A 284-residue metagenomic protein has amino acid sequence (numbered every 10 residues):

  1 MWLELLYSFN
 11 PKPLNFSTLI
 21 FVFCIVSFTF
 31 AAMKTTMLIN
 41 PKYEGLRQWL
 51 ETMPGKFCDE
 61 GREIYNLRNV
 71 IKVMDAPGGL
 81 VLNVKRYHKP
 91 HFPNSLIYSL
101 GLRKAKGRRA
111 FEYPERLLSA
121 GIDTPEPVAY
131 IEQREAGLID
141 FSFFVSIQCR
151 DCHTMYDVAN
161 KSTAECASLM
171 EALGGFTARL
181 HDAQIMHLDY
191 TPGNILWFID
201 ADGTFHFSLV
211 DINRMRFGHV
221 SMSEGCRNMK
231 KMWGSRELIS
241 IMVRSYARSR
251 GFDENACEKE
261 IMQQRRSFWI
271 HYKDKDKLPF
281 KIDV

Functional and structural regions predicted by a protein language model:
Y7, V22-I25, T29: Short, positively charged and aromatic/hydrophobic N-terminal segments
A32-D59: Juxta-kinase regulatory segment immediately upstream of eukaryotic protein kinase catalytic domains
M53-H153, D182: Conserved ATP-binding subdomain of kinase catalytic cores across diverse folds
G107, Y113-R116, A120-I122, Y156-L188 (+1 more regions): Conserved kinase catalytic-core helix
I195-W197: Hydrophobic residue at the +6 position relative to the catalytic HRD Asp in the kinase catalytic loop
F205-P279: C-lobe/activation-segment region of protein kinase-like
